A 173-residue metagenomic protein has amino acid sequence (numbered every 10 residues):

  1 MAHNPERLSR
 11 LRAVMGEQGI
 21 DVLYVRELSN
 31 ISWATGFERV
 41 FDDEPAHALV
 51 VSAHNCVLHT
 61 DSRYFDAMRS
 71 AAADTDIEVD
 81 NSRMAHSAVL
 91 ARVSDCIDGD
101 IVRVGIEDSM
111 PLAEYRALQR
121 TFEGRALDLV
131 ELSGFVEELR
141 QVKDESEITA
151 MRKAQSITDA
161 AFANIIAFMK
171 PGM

Functional and structural regions predicted by a protein language model:
M1-A163: A composition/biophysics-driven feature that prefers long, compositionally simple stretches
I166-M173: C-terminal helix-coil-helix/basic helical segment that borders enzyme active sites and/or dimer interfaces and provides
